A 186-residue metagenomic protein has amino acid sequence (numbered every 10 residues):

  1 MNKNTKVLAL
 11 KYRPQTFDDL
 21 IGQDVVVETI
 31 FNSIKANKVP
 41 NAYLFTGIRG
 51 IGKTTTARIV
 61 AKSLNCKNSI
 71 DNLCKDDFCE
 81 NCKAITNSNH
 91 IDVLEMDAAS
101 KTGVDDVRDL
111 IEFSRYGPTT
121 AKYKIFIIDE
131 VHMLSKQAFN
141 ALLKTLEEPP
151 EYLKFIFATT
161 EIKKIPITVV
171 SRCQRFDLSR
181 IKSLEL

Functional and structural regions predicted by a protein language model:
M1-R175, S179-E185: P-loop/Walker A NTP-binding region and its immediately flanking N-terminal helices in P-loop NTPase folds
